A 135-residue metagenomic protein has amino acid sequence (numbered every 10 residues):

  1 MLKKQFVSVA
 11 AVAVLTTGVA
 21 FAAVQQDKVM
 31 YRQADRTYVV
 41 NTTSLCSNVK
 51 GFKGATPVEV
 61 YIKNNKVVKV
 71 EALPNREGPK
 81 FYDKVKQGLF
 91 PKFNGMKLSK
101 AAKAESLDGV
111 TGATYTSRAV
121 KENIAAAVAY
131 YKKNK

Functional and structural regions predicted by a protein language model:
L2, F6-S8, T17-R118, E122-K135: Flexible, solvent-exposed loop/hinge segments and secondary-structure transition points
A13-V14: Repetitive helical segments and hydrophobic/amphipathic motifs
